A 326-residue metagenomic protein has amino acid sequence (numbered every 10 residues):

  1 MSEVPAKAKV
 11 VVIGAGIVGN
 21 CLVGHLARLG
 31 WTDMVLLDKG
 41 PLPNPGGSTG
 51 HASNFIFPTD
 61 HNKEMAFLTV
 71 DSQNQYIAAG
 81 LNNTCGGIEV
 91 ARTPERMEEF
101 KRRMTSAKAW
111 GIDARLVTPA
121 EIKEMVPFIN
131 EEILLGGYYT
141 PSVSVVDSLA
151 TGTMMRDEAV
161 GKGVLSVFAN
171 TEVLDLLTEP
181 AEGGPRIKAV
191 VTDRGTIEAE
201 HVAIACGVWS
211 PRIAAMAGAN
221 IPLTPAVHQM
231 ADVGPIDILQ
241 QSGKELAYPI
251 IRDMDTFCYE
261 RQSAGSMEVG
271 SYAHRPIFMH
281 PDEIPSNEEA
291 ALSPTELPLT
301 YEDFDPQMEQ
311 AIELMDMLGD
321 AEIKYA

Functional and structural regions predicted by a protein language model:
E3-V18, V35: Beta1/beta-strand and adjacent pyrophosphate-binding region of the FAD-binding site in flavoprotein oxidoreductases
V18, L42, W209: Conserved Rossmann-like nucleotide-cofactor binding loop
A27-S48: Glycine-rich FAD pyrophosphate-binding loop
A52-M125, D255-E260, A264-E268, F278 (+2 more regions): Dinucleotide-binding Rossmann-like beta1-alpha1 core, especially the glycine-rich loop that anchors the ADP
F67-L68, E89-E99, Y138-V160, F168 (+1 more regions): Short beta-strand to alpha-helix junction loop
G86, N220, I236-A326: Active-site lid/adjacent beta-loop-alpha segment flanking the redox-cofactor pocket in flavoenzymes
Y139-H201: Helical element adjacent to the flavin cofactor pocket in flavoenzyme catalytic cores
T192-P249: Central helical "cap/lid" subdomain
